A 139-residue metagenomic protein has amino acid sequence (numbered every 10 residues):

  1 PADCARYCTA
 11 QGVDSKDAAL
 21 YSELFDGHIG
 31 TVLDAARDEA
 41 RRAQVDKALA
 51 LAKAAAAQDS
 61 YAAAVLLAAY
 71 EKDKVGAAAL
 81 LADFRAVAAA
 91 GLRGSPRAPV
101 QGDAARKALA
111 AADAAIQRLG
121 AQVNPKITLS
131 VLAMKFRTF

Functional and structural regions predicted by a protein language model:
P1-D83, V87-F139: Charged, glycine-rich active-site and insertion segments that engage polyanionic ligands
